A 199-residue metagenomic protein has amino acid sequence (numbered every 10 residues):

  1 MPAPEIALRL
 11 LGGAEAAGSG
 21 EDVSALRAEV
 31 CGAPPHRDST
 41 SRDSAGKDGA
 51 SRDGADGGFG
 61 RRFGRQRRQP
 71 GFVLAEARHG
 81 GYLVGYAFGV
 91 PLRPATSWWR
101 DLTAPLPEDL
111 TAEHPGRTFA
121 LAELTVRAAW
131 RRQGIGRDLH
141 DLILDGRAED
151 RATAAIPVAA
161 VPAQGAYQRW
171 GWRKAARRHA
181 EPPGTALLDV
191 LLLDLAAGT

Functional and structural regions predicted by a protein language model:
M1-E21, A25, E29: Conserved N-terminal entry element of GNAT/NAT acetyltransferase domains
C31-D43, D48-L74, R78-G80, V84 (+2 more regions): Active-site rim helix/loop that mediates acceptor-substrate recognition in acyltransferases
G71-E76, Y86, T118, E123 (+1 more regions): Short hydrophobic/aromatic beta-strand element in the GNAT-like acyltransferase core that lines or flanks the acyl-donor
F88-E123, P182-G184: Conserved acyl-donor/pantetheine-binding loop and adjacent beta-alpha core of acyl/acetyltransferases and related
F119, D145-A159: Conserved GNAT acetyl-CoA-binding A-motif
L121-A128, R132-D145, Q168-R169: Conserved acetyl-CoA-binding loop-helix of GNAT-fold acetyltransferases
R137-D138, R151, V158-T185: Conserved active-site alpha-helix within GNAT-family acetyltransferase domains
